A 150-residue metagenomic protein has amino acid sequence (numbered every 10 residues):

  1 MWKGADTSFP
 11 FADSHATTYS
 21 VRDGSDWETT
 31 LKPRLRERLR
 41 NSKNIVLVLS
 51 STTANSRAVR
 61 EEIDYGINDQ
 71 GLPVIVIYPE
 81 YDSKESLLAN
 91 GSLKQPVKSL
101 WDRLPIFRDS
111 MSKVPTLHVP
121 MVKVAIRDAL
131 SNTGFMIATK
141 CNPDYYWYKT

Functional and structural regions predicted by a protein language model:
M1-N41, T139-T150: Conserved N-terminal substructure of TIR/SEFIR domains
D26-T29, K84-T150: C-terminal interaction surface of TIR/SEFIR-family domains
L47-S51, I77-Y78: Conserved beta-strand segments of the P-loop GTPase G domain that flank and frequently precede/overlap
T52-D69, S86: Conserved TIR/SEFIR loop-to-helix hotspot centered on a Trp-containing motif with a nearby acidic residue
D69-I75: A short helix->loop->beta-strand "cap" motif at the edges of active sites that frequently abuts
I75-I77, A89-N90: An exposed acidic His-Trp-rich patch
E80-D82: Class I S-adenosyl-L-methionine
